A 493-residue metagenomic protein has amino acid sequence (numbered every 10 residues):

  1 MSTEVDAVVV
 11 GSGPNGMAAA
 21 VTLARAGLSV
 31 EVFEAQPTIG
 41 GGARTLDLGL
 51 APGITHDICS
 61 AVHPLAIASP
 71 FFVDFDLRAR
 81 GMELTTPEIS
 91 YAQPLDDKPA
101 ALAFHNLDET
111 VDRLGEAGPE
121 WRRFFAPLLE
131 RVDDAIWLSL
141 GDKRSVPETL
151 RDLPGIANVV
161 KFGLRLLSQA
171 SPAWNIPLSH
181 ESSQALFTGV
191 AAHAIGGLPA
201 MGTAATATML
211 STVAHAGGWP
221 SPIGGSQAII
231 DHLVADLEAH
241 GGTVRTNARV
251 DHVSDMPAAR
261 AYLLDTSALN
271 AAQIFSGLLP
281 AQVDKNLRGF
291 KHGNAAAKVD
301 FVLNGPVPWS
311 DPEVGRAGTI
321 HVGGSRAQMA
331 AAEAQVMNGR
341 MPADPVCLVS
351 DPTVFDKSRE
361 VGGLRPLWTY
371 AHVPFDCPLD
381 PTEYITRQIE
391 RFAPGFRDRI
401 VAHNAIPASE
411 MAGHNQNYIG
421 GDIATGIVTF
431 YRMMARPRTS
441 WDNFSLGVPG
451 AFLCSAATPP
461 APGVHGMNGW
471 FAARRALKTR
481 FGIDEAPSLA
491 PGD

Functional and structural regions predicted by a protein language model:
M1-A7, R25-A26, H215, R432-M433 (+2 more regions): Extreme N-terminal leader/targeting segments of oxidoreductases
T3-W137: N-terminal glycine-rich phosphate/pyrophosphate-binding loop and immediately adjacent elements
E109-D112, L269-Q273, V302, V361-R391: Conserved FAD/dinucleotide-binding core of flavoprotein oxidoreductases
E120, P306-V307, R340-P342, E360 (+1 more regions): Flavin-binding catalytic cores
L129-H240, G420-I427, Y431-R432: Active-site/ligand-binding neighborhood in enzyme catalytic cores
H180, Q184-I195, D344-L348, G395-P459: A glycine-rich dinucleotide-binding beta-alpha-beta segment and adjacent secondary-structure elements that constitute
G242, T246-E360: Mid-domain catalytic core of redox enzymes that form a hydrophobic substrate pocket/lid adjacent to a catalytic redox
C454-R480: A conserved FAD-binding loop/helix module that cradles the flavin
